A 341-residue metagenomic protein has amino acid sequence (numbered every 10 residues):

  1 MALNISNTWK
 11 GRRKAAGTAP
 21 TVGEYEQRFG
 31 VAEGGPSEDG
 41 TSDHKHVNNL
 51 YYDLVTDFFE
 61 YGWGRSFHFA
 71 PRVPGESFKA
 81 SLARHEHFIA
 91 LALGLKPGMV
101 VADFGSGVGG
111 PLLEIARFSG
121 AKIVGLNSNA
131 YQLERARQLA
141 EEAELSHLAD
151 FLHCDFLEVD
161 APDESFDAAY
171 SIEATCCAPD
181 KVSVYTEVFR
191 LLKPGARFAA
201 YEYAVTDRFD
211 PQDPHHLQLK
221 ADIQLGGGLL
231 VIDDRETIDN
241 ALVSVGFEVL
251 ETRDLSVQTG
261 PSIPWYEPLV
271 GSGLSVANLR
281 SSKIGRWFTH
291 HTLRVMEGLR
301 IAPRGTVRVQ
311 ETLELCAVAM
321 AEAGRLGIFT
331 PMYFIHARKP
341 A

Functional and structural regions predicted by a protein language model:
A2-F58: N-terminal auxiliary segments of SAM/dcSAM-dependent transferases
S66, E76-M99: Conserved alpha-helix/loop element of class I SAM-dependent methyltransferases that forms part of the SAM/SAH-binding
G98-G107: Conserved class I S-adenosyl-L-methionine
A102, L112-E158: Class I SAM-dependent methyltransferase SAM/SAH-binding core
L157-A168: A short acidic, Gly/Pro-enriched loop at the edge of an enzyme's catalytic core that lines a small-molecule cofactor
D167-D180: A short SAM/SAH-binding and catalytic strip from SAM-dependent methyltransferases
V182-R197: A short glycine-rich, Lys/Arg-flanked "PGG" loop and its adjoining helix->strand segment in the class I
P211-E322, L326-F329, R338-P340: Substrate-binding/catalytic lobe of Class I Rossmann-like enzymes that use SAM or dcSAM, i.e., the mid-to-C-terminal
